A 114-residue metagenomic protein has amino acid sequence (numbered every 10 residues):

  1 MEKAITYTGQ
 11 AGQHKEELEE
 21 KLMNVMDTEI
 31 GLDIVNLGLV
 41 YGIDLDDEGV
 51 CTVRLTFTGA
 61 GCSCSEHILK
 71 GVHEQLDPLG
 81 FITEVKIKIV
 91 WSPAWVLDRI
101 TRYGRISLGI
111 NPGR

Functional and structural regions predicted by a protein language model:
M1-R114: Domain-level signature for proteins that mediate thiol-based redox and metal-cofactor handling
